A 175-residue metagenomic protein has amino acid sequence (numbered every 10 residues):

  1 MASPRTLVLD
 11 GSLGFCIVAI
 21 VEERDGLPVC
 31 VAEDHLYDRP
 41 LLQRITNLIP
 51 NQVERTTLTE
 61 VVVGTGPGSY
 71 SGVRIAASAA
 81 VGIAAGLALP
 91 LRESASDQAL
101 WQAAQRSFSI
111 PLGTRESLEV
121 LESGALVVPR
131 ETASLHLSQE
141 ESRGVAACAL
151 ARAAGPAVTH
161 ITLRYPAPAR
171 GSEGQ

Functional and structural regions predicted by a protein language model:
M1-R44, R92-Q175: Oxyanion-binding and handling regions
T6, T56-E60, G64, H136: A residue-level detector for conformationally permissive "hinge/kink" positions
I20-E22, V53-T57, L87: A general secondary-structure boundary signal
D25-P28, P50-N51, A80-I83: Short, low-complexity, polar/charged sequence segments that are solvent-exposed and flexible
H35, R39-L42, R55, V73-A77: Generic alpha-helical scaffold signal
I45-E60: Phosphate/pyrophosphate-binding loops at sites that engage ATP/ADP/AMP, CoA/4′-phosphopantetheine, polyphosphate
E60-T65, Y70-P90: DPxDG-like acidic metal-binding loop motif
